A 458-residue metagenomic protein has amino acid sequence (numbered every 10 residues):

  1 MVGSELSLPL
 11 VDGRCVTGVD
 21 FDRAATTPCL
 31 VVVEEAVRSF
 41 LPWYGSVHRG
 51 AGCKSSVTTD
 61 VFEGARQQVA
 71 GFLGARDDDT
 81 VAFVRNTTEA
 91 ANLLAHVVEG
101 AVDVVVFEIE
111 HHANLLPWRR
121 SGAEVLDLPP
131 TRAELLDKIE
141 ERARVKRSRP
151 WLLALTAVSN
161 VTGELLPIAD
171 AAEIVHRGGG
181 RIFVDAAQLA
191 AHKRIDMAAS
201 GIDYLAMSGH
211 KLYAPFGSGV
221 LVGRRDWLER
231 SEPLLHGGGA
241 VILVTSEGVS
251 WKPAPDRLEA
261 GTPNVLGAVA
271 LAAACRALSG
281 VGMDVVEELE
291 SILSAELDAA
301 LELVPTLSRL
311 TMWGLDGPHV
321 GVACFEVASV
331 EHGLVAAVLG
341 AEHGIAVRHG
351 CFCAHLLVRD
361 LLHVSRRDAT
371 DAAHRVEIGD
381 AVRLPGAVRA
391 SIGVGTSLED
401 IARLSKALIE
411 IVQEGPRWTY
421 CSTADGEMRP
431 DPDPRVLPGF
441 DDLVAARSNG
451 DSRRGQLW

Functional and structural regions predicted by a protein language model:
M1-W458: Pyridoxal 5′-phosphate
